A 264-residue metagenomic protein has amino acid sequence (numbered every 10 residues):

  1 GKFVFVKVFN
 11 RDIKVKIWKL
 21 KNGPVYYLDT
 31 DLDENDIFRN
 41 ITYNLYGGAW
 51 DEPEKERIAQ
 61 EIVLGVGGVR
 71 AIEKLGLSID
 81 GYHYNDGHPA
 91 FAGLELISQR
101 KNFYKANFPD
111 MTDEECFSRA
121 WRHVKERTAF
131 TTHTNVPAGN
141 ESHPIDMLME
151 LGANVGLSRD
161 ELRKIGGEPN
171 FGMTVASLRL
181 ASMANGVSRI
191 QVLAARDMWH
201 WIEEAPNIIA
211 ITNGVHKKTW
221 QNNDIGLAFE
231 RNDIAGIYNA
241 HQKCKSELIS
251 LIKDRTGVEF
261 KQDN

Functional and structural regions predicted by a protein language model:
G1-N264: Catalytic cores of carbohydrate-active enzymes across secretory and cytosolic contexts
